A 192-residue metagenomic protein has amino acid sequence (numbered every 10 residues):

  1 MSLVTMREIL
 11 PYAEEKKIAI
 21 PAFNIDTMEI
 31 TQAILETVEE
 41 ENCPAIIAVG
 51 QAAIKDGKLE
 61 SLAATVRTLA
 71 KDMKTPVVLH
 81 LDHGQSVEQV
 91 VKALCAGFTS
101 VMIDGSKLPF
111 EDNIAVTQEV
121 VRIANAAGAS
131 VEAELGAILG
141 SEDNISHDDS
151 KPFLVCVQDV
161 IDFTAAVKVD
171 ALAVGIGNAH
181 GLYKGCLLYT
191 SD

Functional and structural regions predicted by a protein language model:
M1-I20: N-terminal amphipathic alpha-helix/helix-capping segment at the start of soluble metabolic enzymes
L3, A22-V38, H80: N-terminal glycine-rich phosphate/pyrophosphate-binding loops that anchor nucleotide-derived ligands and cofactors
I9, M28-A45, A64-T68, D72 (+3 more regions): Alpha/beta enzyme core
A22, D26, V78-L81, V101-P109: Catalytic beta/alpha-barrel core
Q51, H83-V87: Short glycine-enriched loops at secondary-structure junctions
G84, F110-V116: Glycine-rich anion/phosphate-binding loops
Y189-D192: Conserved small/polar residues in nucleotide/adenosyl-binding loops
